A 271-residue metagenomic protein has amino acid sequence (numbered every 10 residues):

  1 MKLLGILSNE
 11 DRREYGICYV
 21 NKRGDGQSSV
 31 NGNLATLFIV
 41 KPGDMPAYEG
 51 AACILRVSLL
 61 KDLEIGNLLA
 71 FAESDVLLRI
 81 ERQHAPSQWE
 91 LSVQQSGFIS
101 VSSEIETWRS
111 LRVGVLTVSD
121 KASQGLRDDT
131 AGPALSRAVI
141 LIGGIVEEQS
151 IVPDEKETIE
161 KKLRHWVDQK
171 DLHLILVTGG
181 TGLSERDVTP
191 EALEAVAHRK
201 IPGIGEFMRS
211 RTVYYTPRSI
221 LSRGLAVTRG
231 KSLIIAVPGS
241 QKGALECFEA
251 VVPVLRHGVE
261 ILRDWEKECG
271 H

Functional and structural regions predicted by a protein language model:
M1-H271: Non-catalytic beta/alpha edge segments that cap or flank active sites
